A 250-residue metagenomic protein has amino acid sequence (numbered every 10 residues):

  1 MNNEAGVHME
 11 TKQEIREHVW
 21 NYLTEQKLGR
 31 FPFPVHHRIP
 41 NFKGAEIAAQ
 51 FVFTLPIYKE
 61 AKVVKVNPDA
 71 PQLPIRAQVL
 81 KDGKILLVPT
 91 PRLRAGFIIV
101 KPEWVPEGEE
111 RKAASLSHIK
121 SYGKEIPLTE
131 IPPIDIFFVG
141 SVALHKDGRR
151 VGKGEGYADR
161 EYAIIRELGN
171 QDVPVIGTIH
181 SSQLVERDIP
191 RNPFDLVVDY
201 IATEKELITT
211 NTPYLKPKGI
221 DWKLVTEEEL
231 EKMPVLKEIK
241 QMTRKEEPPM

Functional and structural regions predicted by a protein language model:
M1-N2, V66: Intrinsic-disorder/low-complexity regions
N2-V35, T54-I57, D82-I85, I98-M250: Surface-exposed, charge/polar-rich loops and edge strands
T11, P40, G44, N67: Short, contiguous, pocket-lining structural segments that sit at or immediately flank catalytic/ligand-binding sites
P32-H37, Y58-V63, P68: PLD-like (HKD) phosphodiesterase/transphosphatidyltransferase domain
P40-K59, L73-P74: A short, well-structured juxtamembrane/interface segment
P40-N41, V64-K65, L116, V185: Short, flexible loop segments at the rims of nucleotide/cofactor-binding pockets, characterized by
V64-L80, K84-L86: Extended, H/D-rich, highly charged conserved domains that either
T90-A95: A short, structured active-site edge motif that brings together acidic residues
